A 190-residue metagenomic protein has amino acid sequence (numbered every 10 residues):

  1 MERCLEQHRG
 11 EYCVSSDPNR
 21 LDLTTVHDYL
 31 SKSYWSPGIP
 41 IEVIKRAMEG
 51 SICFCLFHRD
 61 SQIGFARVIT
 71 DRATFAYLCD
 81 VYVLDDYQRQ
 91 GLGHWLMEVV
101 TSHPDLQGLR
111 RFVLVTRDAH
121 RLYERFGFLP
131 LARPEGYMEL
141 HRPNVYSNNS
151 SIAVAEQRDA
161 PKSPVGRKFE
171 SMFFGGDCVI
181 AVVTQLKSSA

Functional and structural regions predicted by a protein language model:
M1-I39, N149-F169, G175, A190: Short amphipathic alpha-helix that is part of the acyltransferase structural core
E42-D60, G64-Y82: A conserved beta-strand-loop-helix scaffold within acyl/acetyltransferase catalytic domains
C79, D86-Q88, L122: Acidic/histidine-enriched, beta-strand-rich ligand/metal-binding domains
Y87-L96: Conserved acetyl-CoA pyrophosphate-binding loop and the N-cap/start of the following alpha-helix in GNAT-like
L106-R142: Conserved active-site alpha-helix within GNAT-family acetyltransferase domains
